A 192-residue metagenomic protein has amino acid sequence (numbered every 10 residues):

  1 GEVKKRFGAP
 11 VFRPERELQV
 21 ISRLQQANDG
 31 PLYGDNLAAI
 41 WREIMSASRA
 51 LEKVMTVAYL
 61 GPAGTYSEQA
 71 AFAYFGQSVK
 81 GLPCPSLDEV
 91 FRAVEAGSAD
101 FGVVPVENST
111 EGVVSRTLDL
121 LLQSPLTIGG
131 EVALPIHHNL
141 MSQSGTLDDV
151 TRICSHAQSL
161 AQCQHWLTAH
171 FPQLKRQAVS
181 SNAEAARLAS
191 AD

Functional and structural regions predicted by a protein language model:
G1-D192: Domain-level signature for soluble enzymes in the chorismate/prephenate branch of the shikimate pathway
